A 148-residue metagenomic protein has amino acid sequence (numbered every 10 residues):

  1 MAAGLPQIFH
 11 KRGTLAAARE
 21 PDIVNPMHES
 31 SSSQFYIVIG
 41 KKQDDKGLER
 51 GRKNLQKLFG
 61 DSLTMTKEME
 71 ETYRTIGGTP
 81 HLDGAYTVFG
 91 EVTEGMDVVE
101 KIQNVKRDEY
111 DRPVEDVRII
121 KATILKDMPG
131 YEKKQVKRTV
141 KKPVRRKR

Functional and structural regions predicted by a protein language model:
M1-R148: Cross-family detector of peptidyl-prolyl cis-trans isomerase
